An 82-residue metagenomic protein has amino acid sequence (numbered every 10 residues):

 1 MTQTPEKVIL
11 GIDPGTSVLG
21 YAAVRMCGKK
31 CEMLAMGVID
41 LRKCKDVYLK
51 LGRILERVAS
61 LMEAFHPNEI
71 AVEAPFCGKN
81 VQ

Functional and structural regions predicted by a protein language model:
M1-Q82: Phosphate- and other anionic-substrate recognition elements at nucleic-acid/protein interfaces
